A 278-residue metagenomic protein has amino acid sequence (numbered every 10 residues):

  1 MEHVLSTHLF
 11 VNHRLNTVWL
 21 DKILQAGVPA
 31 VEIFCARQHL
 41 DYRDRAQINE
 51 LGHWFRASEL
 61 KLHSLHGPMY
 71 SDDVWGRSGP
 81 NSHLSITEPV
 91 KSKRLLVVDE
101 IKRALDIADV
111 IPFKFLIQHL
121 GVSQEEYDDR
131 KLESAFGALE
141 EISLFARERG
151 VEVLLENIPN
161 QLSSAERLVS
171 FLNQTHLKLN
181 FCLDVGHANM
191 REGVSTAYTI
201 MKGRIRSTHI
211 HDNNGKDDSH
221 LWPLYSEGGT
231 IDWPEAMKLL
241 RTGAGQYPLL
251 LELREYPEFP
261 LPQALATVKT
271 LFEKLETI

Functional and structural regions predicted by a protein language model:
M1-R103, D109, R147, K269 (+1 more regions): N-terminal pre-domain/capping segments
M1-V4, H13-G27, L162-I278: Histidine-acidic metal/acid-base catalytic patches
L9-V11, C35-R37, G67-S71, L120-Q124 (+4 more regions): Active-site-proximal loop/turn and secondary-structure-junction residues that shape catalytic pockets, frequently
T17, V74-N180: Active-site acidic/histidine proton-transfer and metal-coordination neighborhood in alpha/beta enzyme cores
E32, S64, I117, L154 (+3 more regions): Conserved beta-strand positions in the central sheet of alpha/beta enzyme cores
D41-D44, I48, T87-R94, E125-L132 (+2 more regions): Flexible, glycine- and charge-enriched loops at secondary-structure boundaries
L51-G67, F136-E148, Q174-H176, D232-A236: Alpha-helix-loop-beta-strand connector modules within alpha/beta enzyme cores
S58-L60, F113-K114, V151, G243-P248: A short helix->loop->beta-strand "cap" motif at the edges of active sites that frequently abuts
